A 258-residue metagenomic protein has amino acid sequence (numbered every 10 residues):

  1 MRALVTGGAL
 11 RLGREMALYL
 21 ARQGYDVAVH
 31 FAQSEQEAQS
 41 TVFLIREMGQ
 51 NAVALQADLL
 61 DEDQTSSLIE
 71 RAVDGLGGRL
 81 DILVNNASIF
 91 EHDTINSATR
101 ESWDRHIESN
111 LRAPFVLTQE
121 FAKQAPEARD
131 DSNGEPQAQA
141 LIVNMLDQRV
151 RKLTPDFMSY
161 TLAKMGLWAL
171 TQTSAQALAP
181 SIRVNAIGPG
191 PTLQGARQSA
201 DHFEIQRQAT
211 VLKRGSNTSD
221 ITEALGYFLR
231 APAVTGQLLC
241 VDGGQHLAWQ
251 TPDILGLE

Functional and structural regions predicted by a protein language model:
M1-A28: Canonical Rossmann dinucleotide-binding motif of NAD(H)/NADP(H)-dependent dehydrogenases/reductases, specifically
L20, R79, W168, L178-T192 (+1 more regions): Conserved Rossmann-fold SDR core element
N86-E91, G244: Conserved NAD(P)H cofactor-binding loop of Rossmann-fold oxidoreductase domains
T94-I95, T99-I107, Q206: Substrate-binding pocket helix/loop in short-chain dehydrogenase/reductase
D130-A179, P191-T192, Q245: Catalytic loop of short-chain dehydrogenase/reductase
T210-I221: A conserved structural motif in NAD(P)-dependent oxidoreductases
S219-V241, H246-L247: C-terminal substrate-recognition "lid" of short-chain dehydrogenase/reductases
